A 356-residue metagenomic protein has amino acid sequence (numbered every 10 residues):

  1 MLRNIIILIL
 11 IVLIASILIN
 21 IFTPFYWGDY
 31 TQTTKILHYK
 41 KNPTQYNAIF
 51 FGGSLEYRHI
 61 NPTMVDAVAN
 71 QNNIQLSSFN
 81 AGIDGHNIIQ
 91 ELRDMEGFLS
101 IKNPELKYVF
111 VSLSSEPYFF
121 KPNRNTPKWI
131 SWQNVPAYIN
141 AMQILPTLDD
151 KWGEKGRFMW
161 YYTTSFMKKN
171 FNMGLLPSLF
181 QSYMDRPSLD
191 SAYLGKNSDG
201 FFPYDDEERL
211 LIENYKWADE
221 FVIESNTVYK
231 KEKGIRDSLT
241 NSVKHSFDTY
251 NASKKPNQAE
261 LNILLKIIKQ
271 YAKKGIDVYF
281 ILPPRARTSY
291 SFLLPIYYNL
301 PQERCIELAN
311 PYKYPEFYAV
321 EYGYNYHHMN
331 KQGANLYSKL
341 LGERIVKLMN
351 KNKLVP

Functional and structural regions predicted by a protein language model:
R3-P24: Hydrophobic membrane-insertion alpha-helices, especially the h-region of bacterial N-terminal signal peptides
P24-T44: Alpha-helical transmembrane signal-anchor/signal-peptide segments
Y46-I60, K331: Catalytic nucleophile-elbow at a beta strand-turn-alpha helix junction centered on a G-D-S/GDSL motif, marking
L55-D150: Membrane-embedded segments
R58, D84-I89, K254-Q258, P284-F292: Acidic-and-aromatic substrate-binding clefts and catalytic sites of carbohydrate-active enzymes
P127-N262, K266: Secreted/periplasmic serine-hydrolase-like ester/acetyl group-modifying domain
F166, P177-D185, L265-S291: Active-site segments of SGNH/GDSL-like serine hydrolases that catalyze O-acetyl group transfer/hydrolysis on lipids
Y290-P356: C-terminal regions of proteins
